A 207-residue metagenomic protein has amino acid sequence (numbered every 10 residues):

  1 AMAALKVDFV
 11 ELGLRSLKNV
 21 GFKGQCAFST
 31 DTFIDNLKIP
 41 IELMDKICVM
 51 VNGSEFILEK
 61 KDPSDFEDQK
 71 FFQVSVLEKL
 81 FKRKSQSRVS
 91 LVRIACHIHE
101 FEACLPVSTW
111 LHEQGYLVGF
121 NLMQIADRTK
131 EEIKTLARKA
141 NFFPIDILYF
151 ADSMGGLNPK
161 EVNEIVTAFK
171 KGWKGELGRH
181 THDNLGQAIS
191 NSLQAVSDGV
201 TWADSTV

Functional and structural regions predicted by a protein language model:
K6, M44, S87-V89, H112-L117 (+3 more regions): Glycine-enriched alpha-helix->loop->beta-strand junction motifs that scaffold or abut catalytic
F9, L14-R138: Active-site beta->alpha loop and helix N-cap motifs at the rims of alpha/beta catalytic domains
D35-I47, I145-D152, L177-H180: Short, basic, helix/turn surface patches
Q114-W173: Glycine/proline-rich, positively charged, aromatic-decorated active-site loop/lid region on the catalytic face
I147-V207: Catalytic alpha/beta core domains of metabolic enzymes, predominantly
